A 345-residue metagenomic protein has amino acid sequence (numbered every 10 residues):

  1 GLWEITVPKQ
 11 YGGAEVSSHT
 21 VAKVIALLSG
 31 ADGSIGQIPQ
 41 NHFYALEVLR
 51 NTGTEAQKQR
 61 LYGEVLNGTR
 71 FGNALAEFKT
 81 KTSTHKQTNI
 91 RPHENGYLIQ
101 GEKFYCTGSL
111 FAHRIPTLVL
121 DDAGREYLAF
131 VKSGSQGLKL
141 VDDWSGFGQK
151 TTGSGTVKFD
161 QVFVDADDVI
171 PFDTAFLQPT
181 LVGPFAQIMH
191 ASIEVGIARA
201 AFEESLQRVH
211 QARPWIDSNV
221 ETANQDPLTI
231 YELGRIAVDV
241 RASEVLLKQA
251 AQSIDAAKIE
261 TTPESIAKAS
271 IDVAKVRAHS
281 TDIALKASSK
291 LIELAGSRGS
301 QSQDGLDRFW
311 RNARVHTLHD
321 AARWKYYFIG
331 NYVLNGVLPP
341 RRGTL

Functional and structural regions predicted by a protein language model:
W3-K103, T107: Glycine-rich flavin
F104-S109, A186-M189, H319: Glycine-rich phosphate/pyrophosphate-binding beta-alpha loops
Y105-L140: A short core secondary-structure module
G146-R241: Glycine-rich beta->alpha junctions and the first turn(s) of the following alpha-helix
G196-R199, G234-R241, A274, A278-L285 (+1 more regions): Generic structural signal for well-ordered, non-transmembrane alpha-helical segments in soluble/cytosolic regions
E204-Q211, L246-Q249, K286: Extended, amphipathic, non-transmembrane alpha-helical segments
R241-K275, H279, S289-S300: C-terminal helix-coil-helix/basic helical segment that borders enzyme active sites and/or dimer interfaces and provides
A295-L345: Glycine-rich phosphate/cofactor-binding loops in nucleotide/flavin-utilizing enzymes
